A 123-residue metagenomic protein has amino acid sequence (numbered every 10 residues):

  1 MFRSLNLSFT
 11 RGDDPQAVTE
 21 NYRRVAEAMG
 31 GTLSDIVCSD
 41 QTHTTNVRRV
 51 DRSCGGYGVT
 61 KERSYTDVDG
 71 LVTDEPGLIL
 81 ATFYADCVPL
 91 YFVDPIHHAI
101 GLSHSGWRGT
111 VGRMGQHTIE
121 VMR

Functional and structural regions predicted by a protein language model:
M1-R123: Active-site microenvironment for binding and transforming phosphate-containing groups
